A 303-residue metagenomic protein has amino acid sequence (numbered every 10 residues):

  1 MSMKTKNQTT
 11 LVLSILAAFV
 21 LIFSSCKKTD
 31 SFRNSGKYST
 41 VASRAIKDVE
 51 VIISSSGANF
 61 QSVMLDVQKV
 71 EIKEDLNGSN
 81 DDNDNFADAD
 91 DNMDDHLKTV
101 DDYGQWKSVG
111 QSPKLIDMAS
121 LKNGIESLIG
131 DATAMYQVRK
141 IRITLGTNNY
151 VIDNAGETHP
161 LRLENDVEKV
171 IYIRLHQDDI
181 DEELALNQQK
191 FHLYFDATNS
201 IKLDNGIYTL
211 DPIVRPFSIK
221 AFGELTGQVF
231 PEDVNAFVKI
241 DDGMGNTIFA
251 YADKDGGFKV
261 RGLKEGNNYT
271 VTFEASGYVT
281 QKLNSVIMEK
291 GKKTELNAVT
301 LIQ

Functional and structural regions predicted by a protein language model:
S2-I15: Bacterial N-terminal signal peptides that target proteins for export
I22-S25: C-terminal motif of bacterial Sec signal peptides marking the signal peptidase cleavage site
K27-K254, K259-G266, T270, A275-V279 (+2 more regions): A short, solvent-exposed, low-complexity linear motif enriched for acidic/polar residues with Pro/Gly/Ser/Thr
